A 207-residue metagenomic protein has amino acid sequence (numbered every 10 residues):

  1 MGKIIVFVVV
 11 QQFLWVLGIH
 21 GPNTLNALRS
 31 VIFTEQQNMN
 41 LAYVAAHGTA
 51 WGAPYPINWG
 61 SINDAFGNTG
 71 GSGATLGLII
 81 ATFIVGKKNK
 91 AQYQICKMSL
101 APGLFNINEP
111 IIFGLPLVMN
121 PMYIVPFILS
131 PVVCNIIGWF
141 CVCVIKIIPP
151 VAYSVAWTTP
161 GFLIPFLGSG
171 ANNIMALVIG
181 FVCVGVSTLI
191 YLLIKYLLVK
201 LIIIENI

Functional and structural regions predicted by a protein language model:
M1-N23, T49-T75, I164-L189: Hydrophobic alpha-helical transmembrane segments
G2-I4, F83-Y93, P160-G161, A171-M175: Short, structured coil/loop segments at alpha-helix boundaries
I4, V8, Q12, V16-L17 (+9 more regions): Transmembrane alpha-helical segments of multi-pass membrane transport proteins and ion-pumping complexes
N26-A27, I207: A generic "cationic amphipathic patch" detector
A27-Q36, G71-L78, S99-F105, I147-S169: Pore- and pathway-forming membrane helices of multi-pass small-molecule/ion transporters and channels
F33, N38-F127, P131: Helix-loop-helix junctions within the multi-pass membrane cores of secondary transporters/permeases
L41, A45-A50, M98, I112-I207: Transmembrane alpha-helical segments and their short flanking loops that form helix-hairpins/helix-helix interfaces
